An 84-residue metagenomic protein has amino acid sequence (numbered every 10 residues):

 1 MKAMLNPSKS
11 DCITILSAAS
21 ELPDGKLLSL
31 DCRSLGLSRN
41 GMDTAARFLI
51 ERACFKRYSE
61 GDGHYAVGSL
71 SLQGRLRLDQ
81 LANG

Functional and structural regions predicted by a protein language model:
M4-L35: Short amphipathic alpha-helical interface segments
N6, G36-R52, Y65: Short amphipathic alpha-helical interaction segments
K9-I13, D43, L72: Non-catalytic, well-ordered alpha-helical scaffold segments
A19, A45-A46, G68, G74: Small side chains
S34, G61-D62: A short beta-turn/loop motif at secondary-structure boundaries
C54-E60: Beta-hairpin "wing" of winged helix-turn-helix
D62-L70: Minor-groove-contacting beta-hairpin "wing" of winged helix-turn-helix DNA-binding domains
S69-G84: Short, amphipathic alpha-helical interaction segments positioned at domain boundaries
